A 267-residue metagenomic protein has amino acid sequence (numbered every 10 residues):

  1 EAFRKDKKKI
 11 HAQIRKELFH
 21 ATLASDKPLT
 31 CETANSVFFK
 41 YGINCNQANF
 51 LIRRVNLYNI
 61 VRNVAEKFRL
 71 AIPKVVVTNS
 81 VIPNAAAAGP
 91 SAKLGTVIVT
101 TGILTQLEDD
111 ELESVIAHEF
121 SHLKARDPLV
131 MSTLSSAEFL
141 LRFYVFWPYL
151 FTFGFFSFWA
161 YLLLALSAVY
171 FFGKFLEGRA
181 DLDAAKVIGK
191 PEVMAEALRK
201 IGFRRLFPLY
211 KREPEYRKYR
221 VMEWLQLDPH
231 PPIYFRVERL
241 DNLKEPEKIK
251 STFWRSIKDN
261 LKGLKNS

Functional and structural regions predicted by a protein language model:
E1-S80, A137-K174, R204-F207, P246-S267: Hydrophobic or amphipathic, alpha-helical segments that drive membrane association/targeting
A2-K9, G178, L182-A197: Membrane-cytosol interface motif
H20-L29, T33, I72, V77-K93 (+1 more regions): Active-site-proximal gating segments in proteases and membrane effectors
L70, L107-D109: Predominantly long cytosolic amphipathic alpha-helical stalk/bundle segments
T78, V99-I103: A secondary-structure boundary/capping signal
V81, D110-E111: Membrane-embedded segments
V99, E113-D127, A180-D181: Active-site recognition of the HExxH zinc-binding catalytic motif
F120-F139, P191-E192: Catalytic Zn2+-binding segment of zinc metalloproteases
